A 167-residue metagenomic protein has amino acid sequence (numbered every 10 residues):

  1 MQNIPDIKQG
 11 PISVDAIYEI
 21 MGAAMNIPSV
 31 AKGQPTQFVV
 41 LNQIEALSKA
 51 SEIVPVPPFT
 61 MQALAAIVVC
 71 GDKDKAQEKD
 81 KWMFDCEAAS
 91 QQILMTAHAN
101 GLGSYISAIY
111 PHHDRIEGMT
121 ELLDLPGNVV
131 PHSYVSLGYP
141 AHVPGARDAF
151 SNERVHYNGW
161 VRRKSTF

Functional and structural regions predicted by a protein language model:
M1-F167: Acidic, surface-exposed loops and disordered segments
